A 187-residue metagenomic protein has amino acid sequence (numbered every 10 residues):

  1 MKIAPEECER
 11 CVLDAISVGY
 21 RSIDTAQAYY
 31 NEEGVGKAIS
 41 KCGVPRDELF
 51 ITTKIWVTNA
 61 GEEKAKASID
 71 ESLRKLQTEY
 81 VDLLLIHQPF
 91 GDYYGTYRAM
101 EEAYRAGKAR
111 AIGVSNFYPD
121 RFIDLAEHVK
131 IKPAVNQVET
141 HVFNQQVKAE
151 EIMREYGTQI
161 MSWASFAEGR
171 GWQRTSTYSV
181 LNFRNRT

Functional and structural regions predicted by a protein language model:
M1-L49, F166-G169: N-terminal binding-site loop/beta-alpha segment at the start of enzyme catalytic domains that lines or forms
K2-E6, D24-G34, T58-E63, P89-Y94 (+2 more regions): Acidic-and-aromatic substrate-binding clefts and catalytic sites of carbohydrate-active enzymes
I3-I16, A60-Q77, G95, D120-D124 (+1 more regions): Short, acidic/polar
I23, V81, I112: Glycine-centered flexible beta-alpha turn that most often forms the glycine-rich phosphate-binding loop
V35-S40, I69-L73, M100-E101, F122: Short, well-ordered amphipathic alpha-helices
R46-N59, D82-P89, N116: A short, structured active-site edge motif that brings together acidic residues
A65-L85, E102-A106, T158: CE4/NodB-like, metal-dependent polysaccharide N-deacetylase domain that modifies extracellular/periplasmic N-acetylated
Q88-T187: Beta/alpha (TIM)-barrel catalytic core signal, keyed to glycine-rich beta->alpha loops juxtaposed to Asp/Glu that bind
